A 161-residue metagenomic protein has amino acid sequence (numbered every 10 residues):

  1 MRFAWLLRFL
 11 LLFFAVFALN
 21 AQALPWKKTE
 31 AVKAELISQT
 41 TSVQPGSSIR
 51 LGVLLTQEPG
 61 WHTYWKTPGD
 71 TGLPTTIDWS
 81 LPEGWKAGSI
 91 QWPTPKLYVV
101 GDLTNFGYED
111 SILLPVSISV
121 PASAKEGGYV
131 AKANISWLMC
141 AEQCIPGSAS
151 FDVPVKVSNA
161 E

Functional and structural regions predicted by a protein language model:
M1-W5: N-terminal secretory signal peptides that target proteins for export/translocation
L7-A18: Bacterial N-terminal signal peptides
A21-E161: Extracellular/lumen-exposed scaffold segments
